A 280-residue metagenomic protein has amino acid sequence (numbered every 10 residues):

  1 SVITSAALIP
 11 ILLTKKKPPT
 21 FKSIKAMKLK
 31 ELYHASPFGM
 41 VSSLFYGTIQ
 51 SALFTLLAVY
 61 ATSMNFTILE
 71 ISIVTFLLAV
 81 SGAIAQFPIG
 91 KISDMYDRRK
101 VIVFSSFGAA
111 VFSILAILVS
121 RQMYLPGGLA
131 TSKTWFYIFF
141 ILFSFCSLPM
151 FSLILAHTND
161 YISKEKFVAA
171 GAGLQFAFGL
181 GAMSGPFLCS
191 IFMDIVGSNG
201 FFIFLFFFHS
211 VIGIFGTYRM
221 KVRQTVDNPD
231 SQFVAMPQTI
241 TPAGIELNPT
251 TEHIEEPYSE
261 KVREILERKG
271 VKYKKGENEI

Functional and structural regions predicted by a protein language model:
S1-V2, I191-H209: A membrane-interface helix-boundary motif in multi-pass transporters
V2-T20, I212-M220: C-terminal membrane-cytosol helix-exit motif in multi-pass small-molecule transporters
F21-I24, R219-I280: Intrinsic disorder in cytosolic terminal tails and internal cytosolic loops of multi-pass membrane transporters
I68-L69, I162-L174: Loop-to-transmembrane helix entry/capping segments in MFS-fold secondary transporters and related SLC/MFSD carriers
A85-D97, M193-D194: Helix-to-loop junctions at the C-terminal end of transmembrane segments in multipass secondary transporters
K100-L115, F206: Structural signature of the two symmetry-related core transmembrane helices
G108-G128: C-terminal ends and interior cores of transmembrane alpha-helices in multi-pass membrane transporters/permeases
L148-I162: Intracellular juxtamembrane helix-capping segments at the cytosolic ends of symmetry-related transmembrane helices
